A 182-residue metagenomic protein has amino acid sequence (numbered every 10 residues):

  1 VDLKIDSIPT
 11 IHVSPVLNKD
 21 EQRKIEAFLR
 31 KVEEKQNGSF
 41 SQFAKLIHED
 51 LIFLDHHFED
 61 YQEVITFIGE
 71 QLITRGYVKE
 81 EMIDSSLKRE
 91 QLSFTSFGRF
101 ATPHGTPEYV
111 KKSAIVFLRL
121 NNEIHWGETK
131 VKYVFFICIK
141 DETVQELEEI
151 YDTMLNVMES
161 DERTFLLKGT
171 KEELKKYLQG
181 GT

Functional and structural regions predicted by a protein language model:
D2-T182: Cytosolic covalent-transfer regions centered on His/Cys nucleophiles that carry phosphoryl or persulfide groups
